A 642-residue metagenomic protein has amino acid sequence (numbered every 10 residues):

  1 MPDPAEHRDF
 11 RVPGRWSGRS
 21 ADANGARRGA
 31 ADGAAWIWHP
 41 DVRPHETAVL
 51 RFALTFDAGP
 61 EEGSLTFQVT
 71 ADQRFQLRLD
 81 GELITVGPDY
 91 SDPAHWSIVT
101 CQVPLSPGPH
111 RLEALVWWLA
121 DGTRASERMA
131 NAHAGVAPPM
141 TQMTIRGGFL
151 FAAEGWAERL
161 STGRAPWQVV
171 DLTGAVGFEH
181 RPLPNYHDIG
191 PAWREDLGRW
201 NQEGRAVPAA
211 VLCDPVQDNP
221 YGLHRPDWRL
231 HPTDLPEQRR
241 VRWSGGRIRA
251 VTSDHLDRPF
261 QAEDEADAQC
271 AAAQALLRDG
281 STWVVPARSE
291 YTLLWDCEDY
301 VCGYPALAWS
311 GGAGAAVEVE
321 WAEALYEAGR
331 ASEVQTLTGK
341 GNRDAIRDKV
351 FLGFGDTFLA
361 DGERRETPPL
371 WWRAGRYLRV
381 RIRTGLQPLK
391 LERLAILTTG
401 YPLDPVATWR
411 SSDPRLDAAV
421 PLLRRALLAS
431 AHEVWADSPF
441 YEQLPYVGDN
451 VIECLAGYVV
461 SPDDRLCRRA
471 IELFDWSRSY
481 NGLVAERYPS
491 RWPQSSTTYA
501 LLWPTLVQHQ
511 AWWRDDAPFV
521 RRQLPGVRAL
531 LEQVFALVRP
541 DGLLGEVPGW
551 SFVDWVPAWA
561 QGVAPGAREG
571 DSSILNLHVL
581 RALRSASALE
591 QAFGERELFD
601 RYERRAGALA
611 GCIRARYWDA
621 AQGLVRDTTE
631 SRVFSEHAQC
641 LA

Functional and structural regions predicted by a protein language model:
M1-D437, D449, R465-L466, A470 (+3 more regions): Extracellular/oxidizing-compartment recognition motifs
P44, W295-C297, P369, L444-P445 (+3 more regions): Short helix-capping and inter-helix turn/linker motifs at the boundaries of alpha-helical repeat units
G155, S161-T162, V169, Y377 (+5 more regions): Active-site acid/base region of carbohydrate-active enzymes
D196, C640-A642: Short, intrinsically disordered, charge-balanced linker/junction segments flanking boundaries in proteins
A456, L506-H509, A582-L589: Core register positions within helices of long alpha-helical scaffolds
E486-S496, L501, S631-F634, Q639: Extended hydrophobic/aromatic segments used for targeting, binding, or gating
R491-W512, P518: Thiamine diphosphate
